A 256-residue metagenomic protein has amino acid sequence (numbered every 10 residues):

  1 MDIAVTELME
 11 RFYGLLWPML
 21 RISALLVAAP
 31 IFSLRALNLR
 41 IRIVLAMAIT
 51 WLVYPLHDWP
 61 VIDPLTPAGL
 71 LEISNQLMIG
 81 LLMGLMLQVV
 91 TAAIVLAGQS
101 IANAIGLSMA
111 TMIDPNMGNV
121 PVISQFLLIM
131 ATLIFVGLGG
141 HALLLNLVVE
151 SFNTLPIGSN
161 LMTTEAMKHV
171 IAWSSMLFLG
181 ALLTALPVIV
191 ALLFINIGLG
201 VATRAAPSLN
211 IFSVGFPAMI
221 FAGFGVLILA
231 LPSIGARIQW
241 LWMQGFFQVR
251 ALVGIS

Functional and structural regions predicted by a protein language model:
M1-S256: Hydrophobic alpha-helical segments and their helix-loop boundaries in membrane and membrane-proximal proteins
